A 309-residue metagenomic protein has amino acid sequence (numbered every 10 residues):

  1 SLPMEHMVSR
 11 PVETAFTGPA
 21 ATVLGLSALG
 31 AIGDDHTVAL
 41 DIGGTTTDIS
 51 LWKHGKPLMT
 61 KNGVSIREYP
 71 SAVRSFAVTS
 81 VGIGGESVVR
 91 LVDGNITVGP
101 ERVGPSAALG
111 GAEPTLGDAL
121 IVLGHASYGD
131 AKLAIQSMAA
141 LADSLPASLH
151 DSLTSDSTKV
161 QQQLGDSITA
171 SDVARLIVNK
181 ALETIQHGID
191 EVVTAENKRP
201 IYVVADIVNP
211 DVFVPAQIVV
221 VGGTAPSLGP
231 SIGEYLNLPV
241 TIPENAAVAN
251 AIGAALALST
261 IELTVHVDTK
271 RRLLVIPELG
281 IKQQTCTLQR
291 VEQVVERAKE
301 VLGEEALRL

Functional and structural regions predicted by a protein language model:
S1-L309: N-terminally biased helix-coil "hinge/interface" segments that flank
